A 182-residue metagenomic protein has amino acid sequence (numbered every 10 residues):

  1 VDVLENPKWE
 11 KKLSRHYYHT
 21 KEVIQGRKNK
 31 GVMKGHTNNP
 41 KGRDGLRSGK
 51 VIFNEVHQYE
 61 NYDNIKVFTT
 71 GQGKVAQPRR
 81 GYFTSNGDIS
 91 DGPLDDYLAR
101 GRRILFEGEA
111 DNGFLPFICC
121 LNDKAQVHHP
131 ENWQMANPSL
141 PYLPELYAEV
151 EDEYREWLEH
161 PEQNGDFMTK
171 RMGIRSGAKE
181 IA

Functional and structural regions predicted by a protein language model:
D2-G49: Inter-Walker segment of RecA-like/P-loop motor cores
K41, Y59, I89: Glycine-rich nucleotide phosphate-binding loop and flanking beta-alpha elements of Rossmann-like dinucleotide-binding
G45-L46, N61-D63: Extended hydrophobic-aromatic, low-complexity segments
K50-I52, G81: Structural motif
N54-Q58: Walker B catalytic acidic pair
Y62-T69, K74-A182: Non-catalytic, compositionally simple segments
